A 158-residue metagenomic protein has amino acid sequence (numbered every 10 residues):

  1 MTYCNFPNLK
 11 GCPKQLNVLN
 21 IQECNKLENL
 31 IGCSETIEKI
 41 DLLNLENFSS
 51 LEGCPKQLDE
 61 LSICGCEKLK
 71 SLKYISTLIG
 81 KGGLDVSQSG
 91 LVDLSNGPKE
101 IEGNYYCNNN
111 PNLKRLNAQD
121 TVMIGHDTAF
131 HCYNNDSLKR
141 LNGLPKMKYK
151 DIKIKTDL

Functional and structural regions predicted by a protein language model:
M1-P7, P13-K26, G32-N47, G53-K68 (+4 more regions): Concave beta-strand-loop units of leucine-rich repeat
